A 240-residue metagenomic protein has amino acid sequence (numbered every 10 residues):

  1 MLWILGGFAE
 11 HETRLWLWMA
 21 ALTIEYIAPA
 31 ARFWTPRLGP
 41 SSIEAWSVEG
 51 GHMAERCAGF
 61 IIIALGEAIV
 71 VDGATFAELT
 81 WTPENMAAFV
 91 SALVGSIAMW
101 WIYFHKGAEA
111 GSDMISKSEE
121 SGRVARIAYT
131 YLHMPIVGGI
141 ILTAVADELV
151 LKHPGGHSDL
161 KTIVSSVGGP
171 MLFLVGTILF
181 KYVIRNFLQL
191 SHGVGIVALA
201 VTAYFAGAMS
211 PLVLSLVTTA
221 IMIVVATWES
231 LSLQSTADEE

Functional and structural regions predicted by a protein language model:
M1-E12, A20-L199, V224-V225, S232-S235 (+1 more regions): Predominantly late transmembrane helices and immediately cytosolic-facing juxtamembrane segments
E12-L15, M209-A220: Loop-to-transmembrane alpha-helix initiation sites
V183-F187, T202-S215: Membrane-helix boundary connector in multi-pass membrane proteins
